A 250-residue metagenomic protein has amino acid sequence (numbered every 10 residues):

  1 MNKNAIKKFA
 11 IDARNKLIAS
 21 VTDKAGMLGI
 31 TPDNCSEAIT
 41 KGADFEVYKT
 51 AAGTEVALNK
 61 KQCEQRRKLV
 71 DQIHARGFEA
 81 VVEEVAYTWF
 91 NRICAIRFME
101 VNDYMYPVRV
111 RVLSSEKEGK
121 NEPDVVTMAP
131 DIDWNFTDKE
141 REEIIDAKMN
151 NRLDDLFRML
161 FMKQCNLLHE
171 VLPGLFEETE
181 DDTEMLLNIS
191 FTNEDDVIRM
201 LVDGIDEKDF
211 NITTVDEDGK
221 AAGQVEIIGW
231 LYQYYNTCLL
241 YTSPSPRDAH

Functional and structural regions predicted by a protein language model:
M1-S243, R247: Preference for the N-terminal adenyl/adenosyl cofactor-binding alpha/beta module
